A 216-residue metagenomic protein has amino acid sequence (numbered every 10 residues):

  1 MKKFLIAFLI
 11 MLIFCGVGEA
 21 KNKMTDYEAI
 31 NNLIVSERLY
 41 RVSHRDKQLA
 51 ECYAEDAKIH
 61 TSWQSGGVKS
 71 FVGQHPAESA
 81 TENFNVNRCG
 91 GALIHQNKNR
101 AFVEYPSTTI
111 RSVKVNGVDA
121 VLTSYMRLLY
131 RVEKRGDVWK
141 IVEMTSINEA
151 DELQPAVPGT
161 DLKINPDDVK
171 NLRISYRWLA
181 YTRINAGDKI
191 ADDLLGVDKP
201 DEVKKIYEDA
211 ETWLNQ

Functional and structural regions predicted by a protein language model:
M1-F4: Positively charged n-region of N-terminal signal peptides that target proteins for export
A7-C15: Bacterial N-terminal signal peptides
E19-K47, E51-E55: Short, low-complexity N-terminal intrinsically disordered segments enriched in polar/charged residues
D46-R111: A solvent-exposed, acidic/Ser-Thr-rich amphipathic alpha-helical stretch
E82, I110-V121, A150-L153: Short, cysteine-centered beta-strand-loop-beta hairpins and adjacent loop/turn segments enriched in charged/polar
N87-C89, L122-L128: Short, surface-exposed coil-to-beta transition loops
F102-E104, R127-D161, D167-N171: Short beta-strand edge/turn micro-motifs at domain boundaries
K163-Q216: A hydrophobic membrane-anchoring alpha-helix module
